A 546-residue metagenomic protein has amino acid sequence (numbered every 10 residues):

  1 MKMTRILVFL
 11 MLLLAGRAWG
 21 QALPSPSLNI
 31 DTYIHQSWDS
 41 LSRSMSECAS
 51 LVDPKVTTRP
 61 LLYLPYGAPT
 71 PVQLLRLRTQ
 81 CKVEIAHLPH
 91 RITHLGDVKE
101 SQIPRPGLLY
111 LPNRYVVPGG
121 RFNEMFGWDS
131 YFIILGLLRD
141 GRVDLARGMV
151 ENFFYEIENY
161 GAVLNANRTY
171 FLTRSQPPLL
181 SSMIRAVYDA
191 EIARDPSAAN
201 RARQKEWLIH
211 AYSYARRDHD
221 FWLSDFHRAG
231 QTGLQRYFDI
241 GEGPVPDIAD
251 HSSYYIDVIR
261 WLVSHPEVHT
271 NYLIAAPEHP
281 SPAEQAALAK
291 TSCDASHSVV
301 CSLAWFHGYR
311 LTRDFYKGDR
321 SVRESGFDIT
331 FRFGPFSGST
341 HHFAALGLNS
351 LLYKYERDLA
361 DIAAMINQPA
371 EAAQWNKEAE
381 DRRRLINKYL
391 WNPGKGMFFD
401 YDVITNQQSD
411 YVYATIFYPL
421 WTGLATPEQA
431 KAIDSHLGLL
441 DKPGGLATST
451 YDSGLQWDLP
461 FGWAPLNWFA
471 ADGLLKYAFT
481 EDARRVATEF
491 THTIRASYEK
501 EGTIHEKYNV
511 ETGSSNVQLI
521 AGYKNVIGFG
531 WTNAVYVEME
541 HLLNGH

Functional and structural regions predicted by a protein language model:
I6-R17: Bacterial N-terminal signal peptides
S25-E124, G148-F154, Y160-V163, N167 (+3 more regions): Extended glycan-interaction surfaces of carbohydrate-active proteins
F126-F153, T415-T426, N467-T480: Alpha-helical support elements that line or immediately flank enzyme active sites and cofactor-binding pockets
I157-A211: Aromatic/His-enriched, Gly/Pro-containing loop or helix-boundary segments that lie immediately adjacent to catalytic
V187-H210, L359-Q374, Y477-E481: Inter-helical turn/loop segments and adjacent helix faces that build the functional surface of alpha-helical bundle
A215-H219, A372-N387, A487-F490: Short amphipathic alpha-helical coiled-coil/interface segments
G338-Q368, Q456-F469, G473-E481: Long, repeat-rich segments with strong aromatic
